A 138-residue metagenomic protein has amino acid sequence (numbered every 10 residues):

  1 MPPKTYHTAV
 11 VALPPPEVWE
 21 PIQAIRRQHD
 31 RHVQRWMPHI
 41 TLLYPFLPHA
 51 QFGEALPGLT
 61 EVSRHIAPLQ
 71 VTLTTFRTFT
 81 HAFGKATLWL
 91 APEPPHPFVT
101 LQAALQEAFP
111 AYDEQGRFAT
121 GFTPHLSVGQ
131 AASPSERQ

Functional and structural regions predicted by a protein language model:
M1-Q138: Histidine-dependent nucleotide/RNA phosphoesterase domain, centered on the 2H-phosphoesterase fold with its duplicated
